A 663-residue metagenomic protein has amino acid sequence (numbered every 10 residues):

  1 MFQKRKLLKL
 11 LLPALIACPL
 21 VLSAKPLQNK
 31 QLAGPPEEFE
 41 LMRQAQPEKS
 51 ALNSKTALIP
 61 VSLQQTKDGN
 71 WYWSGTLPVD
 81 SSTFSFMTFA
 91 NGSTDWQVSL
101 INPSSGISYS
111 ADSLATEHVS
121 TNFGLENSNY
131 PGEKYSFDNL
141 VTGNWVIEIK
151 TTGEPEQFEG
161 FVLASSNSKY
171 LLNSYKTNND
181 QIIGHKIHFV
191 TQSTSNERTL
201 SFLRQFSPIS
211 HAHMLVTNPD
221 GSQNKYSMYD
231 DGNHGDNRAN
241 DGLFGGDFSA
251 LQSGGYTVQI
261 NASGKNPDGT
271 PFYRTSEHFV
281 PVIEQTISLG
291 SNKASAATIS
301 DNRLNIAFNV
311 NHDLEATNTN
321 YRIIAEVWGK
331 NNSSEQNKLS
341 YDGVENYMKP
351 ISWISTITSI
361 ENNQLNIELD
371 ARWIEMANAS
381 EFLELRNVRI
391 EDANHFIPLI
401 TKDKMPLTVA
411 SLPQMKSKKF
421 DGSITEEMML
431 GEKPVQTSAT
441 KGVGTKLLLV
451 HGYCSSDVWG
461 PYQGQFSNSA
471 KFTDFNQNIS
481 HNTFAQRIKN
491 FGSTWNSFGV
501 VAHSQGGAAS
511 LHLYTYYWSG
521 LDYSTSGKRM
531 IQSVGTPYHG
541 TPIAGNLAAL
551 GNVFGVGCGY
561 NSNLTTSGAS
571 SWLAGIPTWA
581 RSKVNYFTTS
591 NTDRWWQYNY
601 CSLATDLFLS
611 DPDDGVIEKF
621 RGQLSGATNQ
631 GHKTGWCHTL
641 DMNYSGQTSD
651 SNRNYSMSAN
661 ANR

Functional and structural regions predicted by a protein language model:
A24, T425-R663: Lipid deacylating catalytic domains
K55-Q65, N91-P131, L163: Surface-exposed beta-strand/loop patches in noncatalytic accessory domains and peripheral targeting/linker segments
S62-Q64, D68-W71, V162-T199, F279-S300 (+1 more regions): Short, compositionally biased P/S/T/A/G/V-rich stretches that sit at domain boundaries
S81-S85, F137-E156: Noncatalytic modules at the cell exterior or secretory-pathway interfaces, chiefly beta-strand-rich lectin/adhesion
N91-D95, D180-I183, S195-S210, N311-I323: A short beta-turn/strand-edge loop motif at beta-sheet boundaries
G92, A307, D370-V450, C454-P461: Flexible, membrane-associating and regulatory peripheral segments of lipid-active enzymes
E117-Y135, V141, G232-F248, S352 (+1 more regions): Aromatic sugar-binding surface patches on proteins that engage polysaccharides or sugar-phosphate polymers
G184-S201, H213, I260, A307 (+1 more regions): Beta-strand-rich structural segments
